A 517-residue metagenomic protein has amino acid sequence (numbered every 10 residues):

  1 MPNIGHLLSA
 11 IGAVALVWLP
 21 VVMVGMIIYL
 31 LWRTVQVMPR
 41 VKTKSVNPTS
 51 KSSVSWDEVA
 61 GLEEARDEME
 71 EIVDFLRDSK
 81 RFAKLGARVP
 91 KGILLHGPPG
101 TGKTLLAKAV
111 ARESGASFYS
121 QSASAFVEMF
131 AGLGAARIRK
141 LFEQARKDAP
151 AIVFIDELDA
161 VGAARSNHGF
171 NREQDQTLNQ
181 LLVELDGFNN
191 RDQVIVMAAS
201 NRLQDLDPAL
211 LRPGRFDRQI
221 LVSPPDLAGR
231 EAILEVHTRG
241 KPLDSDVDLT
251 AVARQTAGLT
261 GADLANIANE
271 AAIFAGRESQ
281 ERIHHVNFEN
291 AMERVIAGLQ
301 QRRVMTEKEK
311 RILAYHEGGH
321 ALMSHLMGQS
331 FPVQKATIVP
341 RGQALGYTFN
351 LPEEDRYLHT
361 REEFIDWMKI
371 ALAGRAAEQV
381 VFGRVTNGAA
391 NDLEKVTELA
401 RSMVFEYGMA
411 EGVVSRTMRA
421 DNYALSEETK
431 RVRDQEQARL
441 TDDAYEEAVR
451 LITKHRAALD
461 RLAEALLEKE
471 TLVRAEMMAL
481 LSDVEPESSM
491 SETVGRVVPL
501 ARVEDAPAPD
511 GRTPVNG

Functional and structural regions predicted by a protein language model:
M1-D67, T397: AAA+ P-loop ATPase mechanoenzymes
G25, V46-A253, L259, A271: Walker A/P-loop NTP-binding motif of AAA+ ATPase domains
V41-N47, R112-S117, D246, H285-G298 (+2 more regions): Flexible hinge/switch segments at interdomain interfaces of large molecular machines
L85-P98, Q255, E309-K310, A389 (+1 more regions): Glycine/charge-rich, flexible interdomain linkers and switch-proximal surface loops that mediate coupling
I152, N189, Q193-I195, A209 (+7 more regions): Conserved C-terminal "switch" segment of AAA+ ATPases
A164-H168, R302, T348-L351: Short acidic, glycine/proline-rich loop/turn micro-motifs
R303-I312: Short pre-active-site segment immediately N-terminal to the catalytic Zn-binding motif
I312-A314, A321-G517: Soluble catalytic regions of large protease machineries
